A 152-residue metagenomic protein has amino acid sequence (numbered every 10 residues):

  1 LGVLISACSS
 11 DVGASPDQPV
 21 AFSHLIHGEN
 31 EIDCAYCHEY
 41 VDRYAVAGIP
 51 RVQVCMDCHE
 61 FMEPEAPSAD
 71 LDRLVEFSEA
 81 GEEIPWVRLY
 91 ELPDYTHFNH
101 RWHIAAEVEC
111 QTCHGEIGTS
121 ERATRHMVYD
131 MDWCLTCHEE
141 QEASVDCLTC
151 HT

Functional and structural regions predicted by a protein language model:
I5-A7: C-terminal motif of bacterial Sec signal peptides marking the signal peptidase cleavage site
D11-V12, E82: Blade/loop signatures of beta-propeller domains
V12-A66, T96-T152: Sequence context surrounding c-type heme c attachment/ligation sites in exported
A69-E76: Surface-exposed beta-loop interaction hotspot
F77-I104: Alpha-helix-centered segments that form part of catalytic cores
